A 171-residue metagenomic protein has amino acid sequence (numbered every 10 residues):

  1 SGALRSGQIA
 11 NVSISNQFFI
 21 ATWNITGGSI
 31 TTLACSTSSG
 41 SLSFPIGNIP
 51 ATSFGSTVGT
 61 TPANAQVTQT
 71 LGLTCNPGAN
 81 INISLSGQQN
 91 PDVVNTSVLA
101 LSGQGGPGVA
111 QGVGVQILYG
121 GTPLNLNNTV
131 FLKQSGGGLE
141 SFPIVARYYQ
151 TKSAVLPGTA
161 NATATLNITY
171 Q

Functional and structural regions predicted by a protein language model:
S1-Q171: Mature extracellular/passenger domains of Gram-negative fimbrial/pilin and adhesin proteins
